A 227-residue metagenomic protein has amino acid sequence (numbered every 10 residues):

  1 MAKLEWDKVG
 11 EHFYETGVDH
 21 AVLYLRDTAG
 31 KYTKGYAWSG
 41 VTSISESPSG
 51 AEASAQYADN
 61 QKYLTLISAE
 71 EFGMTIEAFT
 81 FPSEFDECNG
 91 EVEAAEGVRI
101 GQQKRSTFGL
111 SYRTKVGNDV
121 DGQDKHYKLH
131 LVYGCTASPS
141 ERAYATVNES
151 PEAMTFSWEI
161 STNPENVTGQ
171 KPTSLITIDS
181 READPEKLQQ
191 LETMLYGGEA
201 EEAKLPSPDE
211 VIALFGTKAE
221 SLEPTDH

Functional and structural regions predicted by a protein language model:
M1-E46: Polar/acidic, low-complexity leader/linker segments enriched in S/T/G and N/D
E15-L23, G30-G35, D124-L131, G169-T177: Short, well-ordered strand-loop elements centered on a beta-strand within folded domains, enriched for acidic residues
G17-V18, G30-K31, G97, A153 (+1 more regions): Short, surface-exposed, charged/polar-biased interaction segments
E46-P48, Y57-F85, S150-E165: Oligomerization/assembly interface segments of phage tail-like spikes and tubes
E52-A53: Positively charged
K62-S140: Structured, beta-strand-rich domain cores that present glycine/charged loop surfaces used to bind extended ligands
P139-P224: Mixed-charge, glycine-accented linear interaction segment located at domain edges/termini
H227: Interfaces that engage single-stranded nucleic acids at replication/repair/recombination sites
